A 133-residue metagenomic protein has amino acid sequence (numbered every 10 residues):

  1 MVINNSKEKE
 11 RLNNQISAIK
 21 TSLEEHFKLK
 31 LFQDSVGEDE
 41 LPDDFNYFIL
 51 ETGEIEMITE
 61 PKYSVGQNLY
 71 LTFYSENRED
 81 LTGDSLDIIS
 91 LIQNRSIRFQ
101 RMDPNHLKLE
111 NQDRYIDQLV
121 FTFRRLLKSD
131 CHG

Functional and structural regions predicted by a protein language model:
M1-E56, D84: Small/polar-rich, solvent-exposed N-terminal microdomains that initiate assembly or binding
M1-K20, G53-S64, D103-G133: Short, charged interaction patches at domain edges and termini
F27, S90-R98: A common structural junction motif
L29-D34, R98-P104: Short secondary-structure junctions
P42-F45, S64-N68, I116: Short connector loops at helix/strand junctions that flank enzyme active sites, especially segments positioning acidic
K62-E76: Short glycine-rich, basic-tinged beta-strand/loop micro-motifs
Q67, D84-I88: Amphipathic alpha-helical interface surfaces
E79-S85, H132: Short, conserved charged micro-motifs
